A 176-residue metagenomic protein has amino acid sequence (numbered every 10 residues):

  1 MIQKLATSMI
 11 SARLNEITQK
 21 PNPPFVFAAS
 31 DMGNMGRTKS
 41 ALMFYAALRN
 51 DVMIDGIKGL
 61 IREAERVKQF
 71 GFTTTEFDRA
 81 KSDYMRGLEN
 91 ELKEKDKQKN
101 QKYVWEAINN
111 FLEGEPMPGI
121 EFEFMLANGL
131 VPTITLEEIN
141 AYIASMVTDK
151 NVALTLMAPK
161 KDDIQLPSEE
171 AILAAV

Functional and structural regions predicted by a protein language model:
M1, I10-L136, I143, N151-P159 (+1 more regions): M16 family metallopeptidases and their MPP-like homologs
P159-A175: Terminal amphipathic helices with adjacent charged low-complexity linkers/tails
